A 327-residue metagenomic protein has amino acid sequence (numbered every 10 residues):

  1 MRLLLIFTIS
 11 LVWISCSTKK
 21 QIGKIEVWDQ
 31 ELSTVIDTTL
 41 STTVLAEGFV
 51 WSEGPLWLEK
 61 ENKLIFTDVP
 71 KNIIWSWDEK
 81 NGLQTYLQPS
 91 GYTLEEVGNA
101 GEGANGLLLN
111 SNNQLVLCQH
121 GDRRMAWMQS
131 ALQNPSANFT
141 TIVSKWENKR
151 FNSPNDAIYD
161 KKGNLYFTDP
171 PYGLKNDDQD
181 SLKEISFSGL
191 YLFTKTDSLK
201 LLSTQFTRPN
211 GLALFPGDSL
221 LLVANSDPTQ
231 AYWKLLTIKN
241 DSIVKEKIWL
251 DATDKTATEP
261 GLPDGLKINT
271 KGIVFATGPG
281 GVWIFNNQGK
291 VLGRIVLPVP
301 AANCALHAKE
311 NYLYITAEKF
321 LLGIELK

Functional and structural regions predicted by a protein language model:
M1-Q21: Bacterial Sec-dependent N-terminal signal peptides
K19-S41: Blade/loop signatures of beta-propeller domains
T43-A46, Q84-G91, S136-S144, L201-T204 (+2 more regions): Beta-propeller fold detector
E47-N62, Y92-L115, Q119, W146-L165 (+5 more regions): Beta-rich, blade/repeat-based domains predominating in secreted/periplasmic proteins but also intracellular
E59, K63-P89: Beta-propeller domains
V69-P70, H120-D122, L174-F187, S226-A231 (+1 more regions): Short, solvent-exposed loop/turn segments at conserved positions within beta-propeller repeat blades
G121-N164, P170-N176, D180-S181: Asp-box/WD-like beta-propeller blade repeats and closely related beta-sheet repeat scaffolds
Q129-N134, L235-S242, E325-K327: Short loop/turn segments immediately following beta-strands, especially the blade-tip and inter-blade linker loops
